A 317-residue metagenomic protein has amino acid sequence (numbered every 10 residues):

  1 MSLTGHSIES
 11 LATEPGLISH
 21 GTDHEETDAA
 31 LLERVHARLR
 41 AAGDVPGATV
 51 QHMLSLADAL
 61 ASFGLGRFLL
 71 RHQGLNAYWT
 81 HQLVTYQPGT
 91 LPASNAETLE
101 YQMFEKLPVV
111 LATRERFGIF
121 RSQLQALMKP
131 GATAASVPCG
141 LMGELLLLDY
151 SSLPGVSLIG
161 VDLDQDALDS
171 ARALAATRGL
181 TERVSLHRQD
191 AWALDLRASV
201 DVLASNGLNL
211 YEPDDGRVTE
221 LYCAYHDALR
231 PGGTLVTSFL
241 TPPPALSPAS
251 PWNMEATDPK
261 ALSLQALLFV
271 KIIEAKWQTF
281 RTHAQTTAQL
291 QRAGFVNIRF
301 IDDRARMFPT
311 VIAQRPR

Functional and structural regions predicted by a protein language model:
L60-M128: Class I SAM-dependent methyltransferase Rossmann-like catalytic core, especially the SAM/SAH-binding loop
G140-G155: Conserved SAM-binding loop of SAM-dependent methyltransferases across substrates and taxa, primarily the Class I
D164-D166: Conserved SAM/SAH-binding beta-strand->alpha-helix loop
A171-R172: Conserved SAM-binding loop
W192-L203: A short acidic, Gly/Pro-enriched loop at the edge of an enzyme's catalytic core that lines a small-molecule cofactor
D201-G216: A short SAM/SAH-binding and catalytic strip from SAM-dependent methyltransferases
V218-P231: A short glycine-rich, Lys/Arg-flanked "PGG" loop and its adjoining helix->strand segment in the class I
V236-A293, I298-F300: C-terminal alpha-helical "lid/dimerization" subdomain adjacent to the S-adenosyl-L-methionine
